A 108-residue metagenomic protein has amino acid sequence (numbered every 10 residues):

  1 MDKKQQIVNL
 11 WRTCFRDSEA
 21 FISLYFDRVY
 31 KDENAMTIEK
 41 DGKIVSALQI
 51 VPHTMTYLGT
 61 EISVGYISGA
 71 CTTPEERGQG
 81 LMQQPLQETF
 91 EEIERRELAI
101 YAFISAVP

Functional and structural regions predicted by a protein language model:
M1-P52, G59-Y66: Short amphipathic alpha-helix that is part of the acyltransferase structural core
F15, E94, L98: Hydrophobic/aromatic-lined pockets within catalytic cores
H53-M55, E75, P108: Short coil/turn motifs at secondary-structure junctions
Y57-L58, F90: A short, polar/proline- and glycine-enriched secondary-structure boundary/capping micro-motif
G69-T72, G78-E94: Conserved acetyl-CoA-binding loop-helix of GNAT-fold acetyltransferases
A99-P108: Conserved beta-strand-loop-alpha-helix junction that forms the acyl-donor binding cleft
